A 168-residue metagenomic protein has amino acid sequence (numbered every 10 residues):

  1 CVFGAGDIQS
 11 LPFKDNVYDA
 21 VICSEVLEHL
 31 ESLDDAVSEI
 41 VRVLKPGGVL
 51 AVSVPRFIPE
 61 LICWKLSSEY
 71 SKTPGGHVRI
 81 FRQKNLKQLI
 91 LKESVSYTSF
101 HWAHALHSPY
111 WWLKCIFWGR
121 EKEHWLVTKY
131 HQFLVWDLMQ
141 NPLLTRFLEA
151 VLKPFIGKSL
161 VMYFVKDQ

Functional and structural regions predicted by a protein language model:
C1-C63, Q83-K87, M162-K166: Conserved SAM-binding loop
F3, V49, T73, F155-G157: A generic fold-level signal
D7, E25, G75-G76, T98: Generic anion/oxyanion-binding catalytic loop in active/binding sites
N16, W64-S68, L86, L91 (+1 more regions): A generic structural signal for secondary-structure junctions that act as hinges or helix/strand caps at the edges
L30, I80-F81, F155-G157: A short, basic/aromatic alpha-helical/loop segment that forms part of the nucleotidyl-sugar donor-binding site
K65, H104-Q168: A C-terminal cap/extension of S-adenosyl-L-methionine-dependent methyltransferases that defines the acceptor-substrate
S68-N85, H101-H104: Acceptor-substrate binding/catalytic loop of class I
K84-H101, V165: A SAM-dependent methyltransferase catalytic signature shared across enzymes that methylate proteins
